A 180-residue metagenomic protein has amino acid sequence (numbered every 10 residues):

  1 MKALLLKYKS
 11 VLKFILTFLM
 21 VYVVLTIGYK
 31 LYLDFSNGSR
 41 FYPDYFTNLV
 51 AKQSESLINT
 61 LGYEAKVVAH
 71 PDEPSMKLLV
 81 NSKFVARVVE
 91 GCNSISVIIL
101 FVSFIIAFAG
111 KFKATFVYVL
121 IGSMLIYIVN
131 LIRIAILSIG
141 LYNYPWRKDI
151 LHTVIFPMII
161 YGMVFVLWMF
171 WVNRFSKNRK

Functional and structural regions predicted by a protein language model:
M1-K180: Hydrophobic N-terminal alpha-helices or hydrophobic patches in metabolic proteins across all domains of life
